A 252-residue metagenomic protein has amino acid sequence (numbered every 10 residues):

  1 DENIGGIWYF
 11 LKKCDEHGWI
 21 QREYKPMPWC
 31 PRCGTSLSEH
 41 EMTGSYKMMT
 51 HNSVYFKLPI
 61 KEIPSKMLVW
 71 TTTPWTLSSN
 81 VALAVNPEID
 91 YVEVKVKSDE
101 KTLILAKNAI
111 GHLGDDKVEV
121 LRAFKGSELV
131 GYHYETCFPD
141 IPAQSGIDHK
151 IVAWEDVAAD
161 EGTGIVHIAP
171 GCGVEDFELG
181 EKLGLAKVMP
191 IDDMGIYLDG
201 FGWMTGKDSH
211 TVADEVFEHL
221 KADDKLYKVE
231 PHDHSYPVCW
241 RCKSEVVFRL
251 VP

Functional and structural regions predicted by a protein language model:
D1-S78, S98, G131, I141 (+2 more regions): Residue patterns forming the tRNA-binding/recognition surfaces of aminoacyl-tRNA synthetases and related DALR
S78, A82-L83, I89-I165, V174: Protease-associated
